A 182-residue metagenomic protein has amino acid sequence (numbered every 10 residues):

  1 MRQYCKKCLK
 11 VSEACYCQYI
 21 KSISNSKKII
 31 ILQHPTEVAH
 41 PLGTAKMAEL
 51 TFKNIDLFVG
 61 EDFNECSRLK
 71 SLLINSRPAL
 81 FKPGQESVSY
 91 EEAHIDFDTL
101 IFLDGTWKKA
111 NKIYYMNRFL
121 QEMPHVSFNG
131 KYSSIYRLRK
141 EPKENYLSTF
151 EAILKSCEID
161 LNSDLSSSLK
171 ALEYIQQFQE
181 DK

Functional and structural regions predicted by a protein language model:
C5-C8: Short cysteine-rich clusters marking metal-coordination/redox-active sites
S12-C15: Cys/His-rich microdomains that often coordinate metals
I20-K46: Short microdomains enriched in Cys/His and/or Lys/Arg
P35-E37, D62, Q85-E86, F128-S133: Short, acidic/turn-prone active-site loops that include or flank metal/cofactor- and phosphate-binding residues
P41-L42, S67-R68, S133-R139: Short, charged, surface-exposed secondary-structure boundary motifs
E49-Y115: S-adenosyl-L-methionine/SAH cofactor-binding core of RNA-modifying enzymes
T99, K108, K112, M116-K182: C-terminal folded domains that constitute the principal catalytic or ligand-binding module of multi-domain proteins
